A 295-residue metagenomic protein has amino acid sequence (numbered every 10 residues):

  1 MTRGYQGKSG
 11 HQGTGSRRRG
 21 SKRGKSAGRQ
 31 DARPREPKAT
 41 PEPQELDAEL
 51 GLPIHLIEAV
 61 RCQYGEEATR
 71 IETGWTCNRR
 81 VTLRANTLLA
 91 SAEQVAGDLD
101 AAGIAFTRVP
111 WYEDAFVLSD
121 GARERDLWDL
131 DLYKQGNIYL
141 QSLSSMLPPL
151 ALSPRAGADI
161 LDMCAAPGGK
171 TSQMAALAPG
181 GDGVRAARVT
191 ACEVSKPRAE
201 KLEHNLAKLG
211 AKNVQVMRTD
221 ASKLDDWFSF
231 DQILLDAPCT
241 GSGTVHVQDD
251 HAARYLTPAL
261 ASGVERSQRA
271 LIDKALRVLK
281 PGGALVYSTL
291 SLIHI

Functional and structural regions predicted by a protein language model:
M1-I293: S-adenosylmethionine
